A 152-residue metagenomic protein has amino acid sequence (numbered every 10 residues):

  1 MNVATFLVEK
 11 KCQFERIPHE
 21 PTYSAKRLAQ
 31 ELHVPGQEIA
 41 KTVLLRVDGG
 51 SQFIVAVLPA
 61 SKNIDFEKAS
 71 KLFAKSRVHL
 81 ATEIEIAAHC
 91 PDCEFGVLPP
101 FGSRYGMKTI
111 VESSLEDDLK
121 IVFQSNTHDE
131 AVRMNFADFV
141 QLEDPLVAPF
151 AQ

Functional and structural regions predicted by a protein language model:
M1-Q152: Extended, low-hydrophobicity, polar/charged segments
